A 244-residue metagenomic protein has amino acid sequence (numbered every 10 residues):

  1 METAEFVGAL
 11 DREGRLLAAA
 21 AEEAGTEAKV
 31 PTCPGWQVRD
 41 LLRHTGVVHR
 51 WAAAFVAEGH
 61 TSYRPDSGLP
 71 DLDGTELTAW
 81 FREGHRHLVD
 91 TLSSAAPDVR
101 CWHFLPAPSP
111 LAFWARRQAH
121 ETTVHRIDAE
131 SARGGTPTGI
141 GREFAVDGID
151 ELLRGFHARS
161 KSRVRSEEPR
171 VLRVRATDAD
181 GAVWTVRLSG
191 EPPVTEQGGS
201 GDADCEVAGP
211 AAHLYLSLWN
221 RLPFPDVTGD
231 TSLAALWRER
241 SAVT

Functional and structural regions predicted by a protein language model:
M1-A28: Non-cleavable N-terminal signal-anchor transmembrane helices
T3-L10, G74-F81, A115-Q118, T122 (+1 more regions): Hydrophobic packing residues in well-ordered alpha-helices of helical domains and bundles
G25-R64, P106-S162, L214: Short, contiguous alpha-helical
S62-T75: Glycine-/proline-rich flexible loop or hinge segments
L77-V124: Hydrophobic alpha-helical segments and helix pairs
I149-V186: A glycine-rich beta-turn/hairpin centered on an aromatic-Pro dipeptide
R175-A211: Acidic/His-leaning functional-site neighborhoods
G199-T244: C-terminal interaction segments
